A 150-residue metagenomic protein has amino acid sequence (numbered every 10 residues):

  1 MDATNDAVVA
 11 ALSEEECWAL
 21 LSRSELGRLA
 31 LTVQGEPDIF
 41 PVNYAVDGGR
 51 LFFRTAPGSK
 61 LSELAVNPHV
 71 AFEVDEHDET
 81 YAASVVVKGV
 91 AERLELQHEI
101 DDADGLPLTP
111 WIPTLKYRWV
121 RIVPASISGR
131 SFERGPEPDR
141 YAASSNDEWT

Functional and structural regions predicted by a protein language model:
M1-S22, R140-T150: Extreme N-terminal tail/first-helix region
L12-E14, T55-S59: Charged, amphipathic alpha-helical segments
S22-S24, E36-P37, S84, P113-L115: Short solvent-exposed loop/turn micro-motifs enriched in small/polar/acidic residues
S24-A56, F72: Short beta-strand segments
L29, L51, A91-E92, I127: Short beta-strand segments in beta-sandwich/barrel cores
G35, S59-L61, P136: Short, surface-exposed beta-strand-loop junctions and turns on beta-sheet-rich folds
P57-S126: Short, structured beta-strand-loop surface elements
L108-T150: Short, active-site-adjacent segments that bind or coordinate small-molecule cofactors and metal centers
